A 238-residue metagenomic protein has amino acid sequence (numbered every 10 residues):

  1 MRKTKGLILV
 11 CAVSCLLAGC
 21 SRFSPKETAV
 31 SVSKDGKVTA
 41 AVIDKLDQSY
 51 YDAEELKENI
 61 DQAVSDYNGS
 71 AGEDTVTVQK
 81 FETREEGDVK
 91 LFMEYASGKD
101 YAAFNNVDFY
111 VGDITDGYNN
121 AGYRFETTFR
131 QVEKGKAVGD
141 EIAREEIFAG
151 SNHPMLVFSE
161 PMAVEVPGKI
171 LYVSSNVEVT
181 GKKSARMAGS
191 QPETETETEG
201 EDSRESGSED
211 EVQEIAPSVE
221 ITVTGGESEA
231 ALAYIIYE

Functional and structural regions predicted by a protein language model:
M1-C11: Positively charged n-region of N-terminal signal peptides that target proteins for export
L16-G19: C-terminal motif of bacterial Sec signal peptides marking the signal peptidase cleavage site
S21-F23: Bacterial signal peptide processing site
E27-D47: Post-signal peptide N-terminal segment of mature Sec-exported envelope proteins
A29, T75-R84: Short amphipathic beta-strand and strand-loop transition segments with alternating hydrophobic
A40-N68: Post-signal-peptide N-terminal segment of Sec-exported extracytoplasmic proteins
N68-D74: Short secondary-structure junctions
E82-E238: Mature, soluble, non-transmembrane domains
